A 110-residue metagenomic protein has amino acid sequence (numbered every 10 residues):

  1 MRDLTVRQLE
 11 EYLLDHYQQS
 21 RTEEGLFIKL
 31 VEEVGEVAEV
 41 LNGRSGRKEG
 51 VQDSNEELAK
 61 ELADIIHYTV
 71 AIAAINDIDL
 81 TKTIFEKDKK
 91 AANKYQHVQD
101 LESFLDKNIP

Functional and structural regions predicted by a protein language model:
M1-L62, I66-P110: Flexible "arm" and connector segments at domain edges
